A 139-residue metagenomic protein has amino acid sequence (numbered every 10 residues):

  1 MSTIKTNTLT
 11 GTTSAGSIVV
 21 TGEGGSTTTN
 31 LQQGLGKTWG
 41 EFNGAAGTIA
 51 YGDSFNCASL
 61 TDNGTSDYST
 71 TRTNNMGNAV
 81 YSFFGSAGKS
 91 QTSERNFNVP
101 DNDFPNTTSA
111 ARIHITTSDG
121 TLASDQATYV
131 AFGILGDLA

Functional and structural regions predicted by a protein language model:
M1, S14, S86, S109-A110: Residue-level detector of intrinsically disordered, flexible termini and proteolytic processing junctions
S2-K5, G11-G77, T117-A139: Extracellular receptor-binding modules and their adjoining Ser/Thr/Gly/Asp/Asn-rich linkers
T6, G52-T61, Q91-F104: Short small/polar-residue motifs
N75-G88: Short, surface-exposed, low-complexity cationic segments
G88-A139: Extracellular jelly-roll beta-sandwich "head" domains, especially the C-terminal globular C1q domain
